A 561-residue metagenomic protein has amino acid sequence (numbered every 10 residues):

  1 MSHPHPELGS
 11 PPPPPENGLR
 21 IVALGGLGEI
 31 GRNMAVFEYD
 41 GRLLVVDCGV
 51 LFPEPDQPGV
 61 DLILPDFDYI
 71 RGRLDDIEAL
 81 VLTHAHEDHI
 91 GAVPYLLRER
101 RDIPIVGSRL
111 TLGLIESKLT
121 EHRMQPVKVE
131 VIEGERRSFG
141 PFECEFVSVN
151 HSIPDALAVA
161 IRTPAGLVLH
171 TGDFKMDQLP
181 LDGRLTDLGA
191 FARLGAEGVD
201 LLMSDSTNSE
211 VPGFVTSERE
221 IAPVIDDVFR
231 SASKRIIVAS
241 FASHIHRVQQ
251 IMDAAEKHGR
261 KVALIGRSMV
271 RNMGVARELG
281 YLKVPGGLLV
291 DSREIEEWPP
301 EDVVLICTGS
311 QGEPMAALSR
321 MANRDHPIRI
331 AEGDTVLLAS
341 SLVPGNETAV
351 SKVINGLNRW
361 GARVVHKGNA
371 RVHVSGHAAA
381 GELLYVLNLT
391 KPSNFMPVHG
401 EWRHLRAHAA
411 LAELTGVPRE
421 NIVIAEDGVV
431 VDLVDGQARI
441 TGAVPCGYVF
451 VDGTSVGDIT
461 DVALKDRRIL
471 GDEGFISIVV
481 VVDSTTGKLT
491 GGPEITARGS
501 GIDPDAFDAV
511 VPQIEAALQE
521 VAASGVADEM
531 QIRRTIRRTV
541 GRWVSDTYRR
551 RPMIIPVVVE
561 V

Functional and structural regions predicted by a protein language model:
S2-V81, H86-E297, A316-R329, T348-K352: His/Asp/Glu-rich metal-coordinating catalytic cores of metallo-dependent phosphodiesterases/hydrolases acting on
I21, K128-V129, L201-M203, V364 (+2 more regions): Conserved beta-strand scaffold positions in the cores of enzyme catalytic domains, especially in NTP/NDP-utilizing
L24, D40, R162, D205-T207 (+4 more regions): Structured loops at beta-to-helix junctions and adjacent beta-edge loops in soluble globular domains
L27, L51-P55, D76-I77, H366-N369 (+5 more regions): A glycine- and charged-residue-rich anion-binding loop/surface
L119, A412, V544: Conserved hydrophobic residues forming the short capping helix/wall of the S-adenosyl-L-methionine
P141, A156-A158, E473-S477, I554: Broad gene-expression machinery/nucleic-acid interaction feature
E210-G368, V372-P512, A516-G525, R533-R534 (+1 more regions): Hard-cation-handling environments
G525-V561: C-terminal tails and terminal domains of large nucleic-acid-associated and other macromolecular-machine proteins
